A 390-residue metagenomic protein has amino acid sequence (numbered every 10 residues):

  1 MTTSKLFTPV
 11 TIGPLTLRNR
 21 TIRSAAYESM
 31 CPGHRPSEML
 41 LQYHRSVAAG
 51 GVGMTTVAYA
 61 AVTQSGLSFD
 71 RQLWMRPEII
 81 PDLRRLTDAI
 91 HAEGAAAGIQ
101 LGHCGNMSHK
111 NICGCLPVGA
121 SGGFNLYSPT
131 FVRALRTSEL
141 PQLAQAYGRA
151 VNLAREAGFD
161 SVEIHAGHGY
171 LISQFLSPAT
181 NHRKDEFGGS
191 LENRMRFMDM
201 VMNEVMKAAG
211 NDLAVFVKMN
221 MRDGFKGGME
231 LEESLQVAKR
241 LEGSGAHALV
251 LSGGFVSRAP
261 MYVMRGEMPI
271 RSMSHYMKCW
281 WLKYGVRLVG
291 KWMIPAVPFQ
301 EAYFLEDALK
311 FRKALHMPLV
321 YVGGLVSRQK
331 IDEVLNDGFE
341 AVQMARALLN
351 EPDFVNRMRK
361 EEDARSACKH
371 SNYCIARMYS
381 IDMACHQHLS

Functional and structural regions predicted by a protein language model:
M1-S390: Flavin-dependent oxidoreductase catalytic cores
